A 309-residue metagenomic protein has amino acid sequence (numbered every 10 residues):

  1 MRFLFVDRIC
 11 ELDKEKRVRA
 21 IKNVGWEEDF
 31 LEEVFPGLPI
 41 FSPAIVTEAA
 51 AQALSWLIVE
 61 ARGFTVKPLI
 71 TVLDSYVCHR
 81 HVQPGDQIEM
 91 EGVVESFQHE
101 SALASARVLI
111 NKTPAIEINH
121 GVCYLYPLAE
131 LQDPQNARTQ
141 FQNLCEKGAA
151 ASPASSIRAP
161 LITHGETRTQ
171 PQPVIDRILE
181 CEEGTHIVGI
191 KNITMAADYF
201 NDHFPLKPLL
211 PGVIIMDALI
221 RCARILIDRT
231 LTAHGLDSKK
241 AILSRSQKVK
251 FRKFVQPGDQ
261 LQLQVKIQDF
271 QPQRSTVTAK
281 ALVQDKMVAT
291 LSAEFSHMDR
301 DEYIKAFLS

Functional and structural regions predicted by a protein language model:
M1-I40, T65-V66, V82, Q98-H99 (+8 more regions): Non-catalytic linker/capping segments at the edges of enzyme domains
F5-R8, V72, V77, E89-V93 (+6 more regions): Residues located in well-ordered beta-strands
F35-S55, I70, F204-P211, M216-R224: Compact, glycine-rich, soluble single-domain proteins
A51-E89, I116-L125, I220-Q262, V288-M298: Hydrophobic beta-strand-centered segment that forms part of the acyl-chain substrate-binding groove
D74, A102-A104, P211, Q247 (+1 more regions): Structural beta-strand/beta-sheet cores of well-ordered domains, especially the beta-sheet scaffolds that support
H81-A106: Compact, basic/aliphatic-enriched, mixed alpha/beta core segments that act as assembly/interaction modules in small
V108-L109, T113-I118: Hydrophobic, ordered structural segments
